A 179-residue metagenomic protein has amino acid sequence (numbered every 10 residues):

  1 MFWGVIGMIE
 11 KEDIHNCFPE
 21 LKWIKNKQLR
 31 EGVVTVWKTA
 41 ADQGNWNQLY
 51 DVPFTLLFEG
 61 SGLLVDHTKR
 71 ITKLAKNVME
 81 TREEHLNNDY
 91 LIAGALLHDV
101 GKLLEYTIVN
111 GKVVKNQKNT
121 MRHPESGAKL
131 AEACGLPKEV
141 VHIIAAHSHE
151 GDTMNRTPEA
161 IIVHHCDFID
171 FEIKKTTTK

Functional and structural regions predicted by a protein language model:
G4-I108, K112: Acidic/His-rich, divalent-metal-binding segments that scaffold phosphate/diphosphate chemistry
F54, F58, L64-D66, V78-K179: Divalent metal-dependent catalytic cores for phosphoryl transfer on phosphate-bearing substrates
